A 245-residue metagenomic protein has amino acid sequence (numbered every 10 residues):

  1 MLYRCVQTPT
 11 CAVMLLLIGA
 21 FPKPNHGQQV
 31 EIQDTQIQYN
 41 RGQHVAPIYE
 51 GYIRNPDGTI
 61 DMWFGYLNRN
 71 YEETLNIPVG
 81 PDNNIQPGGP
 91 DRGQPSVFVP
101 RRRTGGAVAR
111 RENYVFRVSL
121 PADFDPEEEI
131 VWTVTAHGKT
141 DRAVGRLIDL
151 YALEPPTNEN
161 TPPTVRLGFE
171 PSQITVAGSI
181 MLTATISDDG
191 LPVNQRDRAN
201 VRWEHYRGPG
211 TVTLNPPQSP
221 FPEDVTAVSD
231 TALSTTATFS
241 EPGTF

Functional and structural regions predicted by a protein language model:
M1-A12: Bacterial N-terminal signal peptides that target proteins for export
R54, F124, S234-E241, F245: Residue-level recognition of secondary-structure-to-loop junctions
N55, S172-I180: Short, solvent-exposed loop/linker segments at the N-terminal edge of repeated beta-sheet extracellular domains
N68-N70, I186-N194, H205-R207: Extracellular acidic, Ser/Thr/Pro-rich low-complexity tracts
P95, P100, N194-R196, N200 (+1 more regions): Low-complexity "stalk/linker" and mucin-like segments enriched in Ser/Thr/Pro/Ala/Gly
E112-V118, L233-A237: Short strand-edge motifs at loop-to-beta-strand transitions and within beta-strands of extracellular beta-rich domains
P126-H137: Short, aromatic- and glycine-rich surface loops/edge beta-strands on solvent-exposed regions
I148-S172: Proline-centered linker/hinge motifs at extracellular inter-domain junctions
